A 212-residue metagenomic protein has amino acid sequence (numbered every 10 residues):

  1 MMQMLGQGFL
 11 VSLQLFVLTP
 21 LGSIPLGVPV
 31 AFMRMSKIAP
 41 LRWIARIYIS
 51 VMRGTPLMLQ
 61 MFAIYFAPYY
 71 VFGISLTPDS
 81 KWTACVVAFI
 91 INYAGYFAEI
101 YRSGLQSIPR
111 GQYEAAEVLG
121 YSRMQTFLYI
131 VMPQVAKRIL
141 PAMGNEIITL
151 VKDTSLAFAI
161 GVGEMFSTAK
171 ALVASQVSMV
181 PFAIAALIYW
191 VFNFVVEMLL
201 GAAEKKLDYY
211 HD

Functional and structural regions predicted by a protein language model:
M1-D212: Transmembrane alpha-helices and adjacent helix-loop boundaries
